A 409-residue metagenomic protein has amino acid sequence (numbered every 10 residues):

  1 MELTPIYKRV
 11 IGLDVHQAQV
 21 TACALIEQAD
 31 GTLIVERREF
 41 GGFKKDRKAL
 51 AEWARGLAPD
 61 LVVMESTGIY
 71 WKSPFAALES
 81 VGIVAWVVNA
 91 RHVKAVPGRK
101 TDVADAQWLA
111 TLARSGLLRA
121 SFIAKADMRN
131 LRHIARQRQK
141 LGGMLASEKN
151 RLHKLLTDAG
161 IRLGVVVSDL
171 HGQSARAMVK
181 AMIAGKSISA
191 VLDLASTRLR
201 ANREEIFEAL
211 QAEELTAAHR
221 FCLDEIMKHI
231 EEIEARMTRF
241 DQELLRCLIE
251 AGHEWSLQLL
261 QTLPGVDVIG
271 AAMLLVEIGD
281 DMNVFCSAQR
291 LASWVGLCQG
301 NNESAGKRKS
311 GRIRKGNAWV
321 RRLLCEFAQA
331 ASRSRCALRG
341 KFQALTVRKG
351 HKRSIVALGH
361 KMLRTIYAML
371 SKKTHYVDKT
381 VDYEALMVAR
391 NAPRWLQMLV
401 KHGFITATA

Functional and structural regions predicted by a protein language model:
M1-A409: A detector of single, family-specific signature residues that are central to catalytic or substrate-handling motifs
